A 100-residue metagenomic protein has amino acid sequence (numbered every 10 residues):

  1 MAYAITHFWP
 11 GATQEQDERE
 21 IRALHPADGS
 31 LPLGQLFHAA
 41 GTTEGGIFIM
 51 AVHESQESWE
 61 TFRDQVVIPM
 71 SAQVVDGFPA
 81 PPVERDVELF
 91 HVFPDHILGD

Functional and structural regions predicted by a protein language model:
M1-F48, E54-P69, V75-D100: Short S/T/G/P-rich N-terminal loop/turn motif that feeds into the first structured element of a domain
